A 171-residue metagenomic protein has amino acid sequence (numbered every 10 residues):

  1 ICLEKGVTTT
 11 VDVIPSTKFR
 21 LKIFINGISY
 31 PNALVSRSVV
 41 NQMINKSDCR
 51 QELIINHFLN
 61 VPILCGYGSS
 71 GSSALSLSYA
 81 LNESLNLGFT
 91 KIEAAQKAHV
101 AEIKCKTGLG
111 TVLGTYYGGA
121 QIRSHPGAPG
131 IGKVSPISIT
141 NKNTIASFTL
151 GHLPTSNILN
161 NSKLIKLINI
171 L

Functional and structural regions predicted by a protein language model:
I1, L77, G108-G110: Glycine-centered flexibility motif
I1, T17, G71, P154-N160: Intrinsic structural disorder
I1-C65, N82-E83, L87-F89: ATP-binding N-lobe of GHMP and related small-molecule kinases
C2, N32-S36, A74, K91 (+1 more regions): Generic structural signal for well-ordered, non-membrane alpha-helical segments in soluble metabolic enzymes
Y67-S69: Active-site nucleophile and cofactor-binding loops and adjacent substrate-binding regions of central metabolic enzymes
S72-L85: Stable alpha-helical structural segments in soluble proteins, enriched in small hydrophobic residues
E93-L171: ATP-dependent small-molecule kinase catalytic core of the GHMP/sugar-kinase superfamily and closely related
